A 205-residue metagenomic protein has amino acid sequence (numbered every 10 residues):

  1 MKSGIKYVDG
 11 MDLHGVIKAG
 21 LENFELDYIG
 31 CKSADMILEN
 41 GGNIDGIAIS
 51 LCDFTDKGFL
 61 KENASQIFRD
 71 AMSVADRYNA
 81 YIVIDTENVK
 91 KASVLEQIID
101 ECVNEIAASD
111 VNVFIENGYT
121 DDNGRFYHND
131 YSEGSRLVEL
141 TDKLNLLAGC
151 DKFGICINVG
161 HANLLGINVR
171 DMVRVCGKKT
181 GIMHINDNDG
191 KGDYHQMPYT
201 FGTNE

Functional and structural regions predicted by a protein language model:
M1-M72, D76, G149-K152: N-terminal pre-domain/capping segments
K2-K6, N23-E25, N43-A48, N79-V83 (+4 more regions): Structural preference for beta-strand elements that scaffold enzyme active sites
D9-M11, Y28-G30, S50-D53, T86-K90 (+3 more regions): Active-site-proximal loop/turn and secondary-structure-junction residues that shape catalytic pockets, frequently
F24-K32, N145-L165, R170-D171, G177: Extended hydrophobic secondary-structure segments
N43, D53-G154, L164: Active-site acidic/histidine proton-transfer and metal-coordination neighborhood in alpha/beta enzyme cores
T55-S65, R125-V138, H161-E205: Gly/Pro-rich active-site loop or hairpin
